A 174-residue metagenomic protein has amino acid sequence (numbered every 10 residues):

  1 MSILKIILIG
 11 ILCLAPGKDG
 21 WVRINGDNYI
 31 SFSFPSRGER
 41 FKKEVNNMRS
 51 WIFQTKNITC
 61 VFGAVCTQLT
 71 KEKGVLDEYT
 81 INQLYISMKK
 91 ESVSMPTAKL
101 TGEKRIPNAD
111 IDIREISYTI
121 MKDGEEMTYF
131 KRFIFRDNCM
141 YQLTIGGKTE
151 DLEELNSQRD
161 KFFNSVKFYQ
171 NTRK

Functional and structural regions predicted by a protein language model:
M1-I9: Sec-dependent signal peptide recognition, specifically the positively charged N-region followed immediately by
G17, N25, E44-N46, T97-K99 (+2 more regions): Short solvent-exposed loop/turn micro-motifs enriched in small/polar/acidic residues
G17-S50, S165: N-terminal "mature-domain start" segment
I30-S31, P96, R136, R159: Extracytoplasmic/secreted proteins and extracellular or luminal domains
S33-K43, S92-P107, K167: Short secondary-structure junctions
M48-D77, K104-K174: Short, well-structured beta-strand
K71-K99: Short, solvent-exposed recognition patches
